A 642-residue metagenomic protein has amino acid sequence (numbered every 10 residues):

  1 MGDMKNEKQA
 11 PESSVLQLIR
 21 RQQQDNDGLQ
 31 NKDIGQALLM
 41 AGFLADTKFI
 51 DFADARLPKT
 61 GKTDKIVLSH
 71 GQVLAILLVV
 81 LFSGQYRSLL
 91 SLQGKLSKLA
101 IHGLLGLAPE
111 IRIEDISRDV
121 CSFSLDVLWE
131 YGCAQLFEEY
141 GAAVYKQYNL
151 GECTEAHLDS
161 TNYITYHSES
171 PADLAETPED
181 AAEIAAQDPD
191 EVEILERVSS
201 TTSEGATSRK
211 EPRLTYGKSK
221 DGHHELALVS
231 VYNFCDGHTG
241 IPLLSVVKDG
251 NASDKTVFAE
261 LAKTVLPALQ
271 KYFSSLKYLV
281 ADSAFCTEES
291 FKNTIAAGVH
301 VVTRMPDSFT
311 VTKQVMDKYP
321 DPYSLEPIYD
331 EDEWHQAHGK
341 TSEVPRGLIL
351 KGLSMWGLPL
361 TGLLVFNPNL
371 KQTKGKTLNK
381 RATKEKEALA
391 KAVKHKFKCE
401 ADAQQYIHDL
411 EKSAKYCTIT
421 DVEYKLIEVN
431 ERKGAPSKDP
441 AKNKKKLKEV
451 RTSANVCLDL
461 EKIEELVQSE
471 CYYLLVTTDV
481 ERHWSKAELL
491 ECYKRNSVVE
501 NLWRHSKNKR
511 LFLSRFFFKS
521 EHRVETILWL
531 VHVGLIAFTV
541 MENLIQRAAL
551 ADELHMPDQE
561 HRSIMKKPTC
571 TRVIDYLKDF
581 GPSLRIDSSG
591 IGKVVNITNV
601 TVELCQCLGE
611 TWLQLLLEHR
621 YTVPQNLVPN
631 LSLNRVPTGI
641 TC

Functional and structural regions predicted by a protein language model:
G2-F43, D51-C642: Anion-binding and metal-coordination hotspots
